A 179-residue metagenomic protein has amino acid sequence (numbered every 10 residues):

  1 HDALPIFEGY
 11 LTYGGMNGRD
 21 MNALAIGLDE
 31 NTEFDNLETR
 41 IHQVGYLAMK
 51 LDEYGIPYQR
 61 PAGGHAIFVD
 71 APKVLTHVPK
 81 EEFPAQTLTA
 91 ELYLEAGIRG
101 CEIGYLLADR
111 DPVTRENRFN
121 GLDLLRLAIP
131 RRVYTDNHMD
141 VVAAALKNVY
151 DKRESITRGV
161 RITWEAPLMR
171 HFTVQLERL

Functional and structural regions predicted by a protein language model:
H1-L4: Short, small-residue-biased leader/transition segments that mark boundaries at the very start of proteins
I6-E8, E30-T76, Q86, E91: Conserved PLP-dependent catalytic core of the aminotransferase class-I/II
F7-G15, A128, R132: A short glycine-threonine-serine/GTX helix/turn-capping micro-motif
L11-G18, N36-R40, G55-A62, I103 (+1 more regions): Flexible, glycine/charged-enriched surface loops at secondary-structure junctions
G15-R19, E38, H42, Y46 (+5 more regions): Conserved active-site and cofactor/substrate-binding residues in soluble primary-metabolism enzymes
N31-T32, E95, L107-L179: PLP-dependent enzyme catalytic core of the Aspartate aminotransferase-like
P72-G97, T114-N120: Active-site loop ensemble at the mouth of alpha/beta enzyme cores that anchors a bound cofactor
